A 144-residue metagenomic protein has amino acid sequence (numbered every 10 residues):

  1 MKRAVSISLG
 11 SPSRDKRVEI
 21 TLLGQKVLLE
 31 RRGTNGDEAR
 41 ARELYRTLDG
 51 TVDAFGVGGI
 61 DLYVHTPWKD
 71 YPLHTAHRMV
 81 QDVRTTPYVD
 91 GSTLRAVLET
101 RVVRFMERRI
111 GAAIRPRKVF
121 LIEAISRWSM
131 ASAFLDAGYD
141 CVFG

Functional and structural regions predicted by a protein language model:
K2-P116, A137: Metallocofactor- and cofactor-centric catalytic cores in central/energy metabolism, strongly enriched
K118-F120: Conserved class I S-adenosyl-L-methionine
E123, R127-G144: Glycine-rich phosphate/diphosphate-binding loop of Rossmann-like nucleotide-binding domains
